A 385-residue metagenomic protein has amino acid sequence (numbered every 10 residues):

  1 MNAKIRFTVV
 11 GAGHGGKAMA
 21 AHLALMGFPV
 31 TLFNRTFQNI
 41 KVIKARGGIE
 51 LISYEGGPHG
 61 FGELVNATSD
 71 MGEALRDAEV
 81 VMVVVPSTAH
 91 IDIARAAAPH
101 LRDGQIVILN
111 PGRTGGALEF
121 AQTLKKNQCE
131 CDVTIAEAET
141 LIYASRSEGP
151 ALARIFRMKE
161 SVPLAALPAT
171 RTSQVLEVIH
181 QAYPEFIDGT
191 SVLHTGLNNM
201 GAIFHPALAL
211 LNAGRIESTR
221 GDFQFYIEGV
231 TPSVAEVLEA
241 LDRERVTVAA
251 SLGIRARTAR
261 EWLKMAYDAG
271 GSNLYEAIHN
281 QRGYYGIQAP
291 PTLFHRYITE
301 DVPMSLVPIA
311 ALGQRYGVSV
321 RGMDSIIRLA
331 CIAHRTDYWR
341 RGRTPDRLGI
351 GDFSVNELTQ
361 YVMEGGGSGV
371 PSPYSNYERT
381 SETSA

Functional and structural regions predicted by a protein language model:
M1-Y54: NAD(P)+-binding Rossmann beta1-loop-alpha1 motif at the extreme N-terminus of oxidoreductases
N2, E228, A235-A385: NAD(P)-dependent Rossmann-like dehydrogenase/reductase catalytic/cofactor-binding core
K4-I5, V133, E160: Nucleotide donor/acceptor-binding cores
G47-L64, D132: Short mixed-charge
P58-I108: Rossmann-like NAD(P)-binding element
S87-G149: Rossmann-like NAD(P)(H) cofactor-binding subdomain of soluble oxidoreductases
G149-Q224, E228-W262: Internal alpha-helical scaffold of NAD(P)-dependent oxidoreductase catalytic cores
